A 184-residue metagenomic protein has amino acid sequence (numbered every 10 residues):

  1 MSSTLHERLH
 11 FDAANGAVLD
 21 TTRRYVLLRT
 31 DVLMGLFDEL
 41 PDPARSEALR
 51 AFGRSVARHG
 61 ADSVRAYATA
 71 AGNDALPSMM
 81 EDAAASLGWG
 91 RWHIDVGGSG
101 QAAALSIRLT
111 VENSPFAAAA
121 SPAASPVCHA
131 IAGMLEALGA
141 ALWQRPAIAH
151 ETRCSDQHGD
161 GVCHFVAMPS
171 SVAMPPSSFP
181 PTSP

Functional and structural regions predicted by a protein language model:
M1-R108, N113-H129, I148, S155-V162 (+2 more regions): N-terminal accessory segment detector
P126-R145: Active-site helix/loop of acyl-thioester processing domains in fatty-acid/polyketide metabolism, spanning hotdog-fold
